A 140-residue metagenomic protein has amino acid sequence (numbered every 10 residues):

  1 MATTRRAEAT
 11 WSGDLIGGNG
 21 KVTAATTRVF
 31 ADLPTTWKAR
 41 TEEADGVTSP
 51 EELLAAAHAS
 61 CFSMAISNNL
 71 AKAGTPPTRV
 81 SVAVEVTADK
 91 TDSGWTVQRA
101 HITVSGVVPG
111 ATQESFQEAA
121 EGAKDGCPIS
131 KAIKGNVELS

Functional and structural regions predicted by a protein language model:
M1-A56, S63-S140: Extended beta-strand/beta-hairpin segments
